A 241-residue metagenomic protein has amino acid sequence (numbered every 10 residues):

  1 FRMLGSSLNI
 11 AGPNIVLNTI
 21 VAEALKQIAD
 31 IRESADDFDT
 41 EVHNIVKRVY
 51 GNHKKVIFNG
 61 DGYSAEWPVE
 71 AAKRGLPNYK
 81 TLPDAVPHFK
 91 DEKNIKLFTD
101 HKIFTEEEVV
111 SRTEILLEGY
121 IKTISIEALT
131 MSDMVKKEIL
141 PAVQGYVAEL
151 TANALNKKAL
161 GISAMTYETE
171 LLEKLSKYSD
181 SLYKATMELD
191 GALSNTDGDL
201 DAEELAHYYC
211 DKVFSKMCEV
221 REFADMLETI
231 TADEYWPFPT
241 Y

Functional and structural regions predicted by a protein language model:
F1-M3, V21, L25, L175 (+2 more regions): Generic structural hydrophobic/aromatic packing signal, biased to beta-strands
R2-D39: An acidic, glycine-/histidine-flanked metal-binding catalytic module
T40-N44: Catalytic cores of carbohydrate-active enzymes
V46-Y241: C-terminal amphipathic alpha-helical interaction region
